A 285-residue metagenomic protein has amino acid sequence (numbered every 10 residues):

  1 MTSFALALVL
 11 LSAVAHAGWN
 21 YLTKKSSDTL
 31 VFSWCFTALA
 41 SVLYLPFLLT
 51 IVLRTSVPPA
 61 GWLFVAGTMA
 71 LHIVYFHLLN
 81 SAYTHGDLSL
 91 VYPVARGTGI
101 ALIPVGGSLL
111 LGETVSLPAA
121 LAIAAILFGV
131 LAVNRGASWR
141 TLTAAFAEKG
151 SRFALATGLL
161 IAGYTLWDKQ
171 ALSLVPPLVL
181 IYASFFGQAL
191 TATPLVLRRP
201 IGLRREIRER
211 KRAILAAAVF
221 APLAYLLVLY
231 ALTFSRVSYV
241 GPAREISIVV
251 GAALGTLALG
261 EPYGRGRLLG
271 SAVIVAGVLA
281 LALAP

Functional and structural regions predicted by a protein language model:
M1-A7, A101-L159, G266-P285: Juxtamembrane helix-loop boundary signature in multi-pass membrane transporters
M1-G67, F76-L88, R135-F153, F186-P222 (+3 more regions): Membrane-interface interhelical linkers
L10-V14, W34-A38, A66-A70, G97 (+7 more regions): Residue-level signature of the transmembrane alpha-helical core of multi-pass small-molecule transporters
A13-A17, L45, M69-H77, G97-V105 (+8 more regions): Hydrophobic/small/kink-forming positions within alpha-helical transmembrane segments of polytopic membrane proteins
Y44-T55, L102-P118, G158-V175, F220-V237 (+1 more regions): Hydrophobic alpha-helical transmembrane segments in multi-pass integral membrane proteins
G67, L71-H72, Y83-V130, I181-A189 (+1 more regions): Specific alpha-helical transmembrane segments that line the substrate/conduction pathway and gating interfaces
S247-Y263, R267-G270, A276: C-terminal transmembrane helix pair
